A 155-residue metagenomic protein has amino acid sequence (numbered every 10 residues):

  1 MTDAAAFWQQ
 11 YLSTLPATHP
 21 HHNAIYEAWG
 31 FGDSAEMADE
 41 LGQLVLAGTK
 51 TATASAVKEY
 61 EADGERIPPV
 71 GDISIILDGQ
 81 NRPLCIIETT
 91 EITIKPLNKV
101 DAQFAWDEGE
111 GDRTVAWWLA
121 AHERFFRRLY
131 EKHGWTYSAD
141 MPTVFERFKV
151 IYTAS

Functional and structural regions predicted by a protein language model:
M1-I86, K95-S155: Mixed-charge, low-complexity intrinsically disordered regions
